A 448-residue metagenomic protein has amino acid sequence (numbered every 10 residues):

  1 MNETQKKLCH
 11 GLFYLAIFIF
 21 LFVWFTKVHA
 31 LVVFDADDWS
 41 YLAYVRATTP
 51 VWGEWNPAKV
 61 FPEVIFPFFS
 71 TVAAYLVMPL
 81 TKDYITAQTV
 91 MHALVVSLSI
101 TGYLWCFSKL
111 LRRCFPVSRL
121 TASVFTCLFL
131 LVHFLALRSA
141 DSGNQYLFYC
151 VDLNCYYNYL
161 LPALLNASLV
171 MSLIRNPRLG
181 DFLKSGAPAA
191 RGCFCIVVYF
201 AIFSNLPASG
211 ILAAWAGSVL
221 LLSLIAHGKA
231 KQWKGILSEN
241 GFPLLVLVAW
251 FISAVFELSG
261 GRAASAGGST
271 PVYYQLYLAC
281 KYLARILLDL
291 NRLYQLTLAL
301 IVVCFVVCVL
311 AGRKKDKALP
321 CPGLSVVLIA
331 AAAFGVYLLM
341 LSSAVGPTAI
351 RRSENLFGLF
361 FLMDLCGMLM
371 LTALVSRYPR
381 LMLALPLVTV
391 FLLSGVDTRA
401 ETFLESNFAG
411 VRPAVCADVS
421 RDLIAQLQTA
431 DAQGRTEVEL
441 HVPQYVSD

Functional and structural regions predicted by a protein language model:
E3-V64, M78-T126, W233-K234, P379-D448: Intrinsically disordered, polar/acidic, low-complexity terminal segments
K7-W24, F125-L131, R191-V198, G241-W250: Alpha-helical transmembrane segments
W24-V90, L94, F203-E354: Transmembrane catalytic cores of multi-pass membrane glycosyltransferases and polysaccharide-assembly enzymes
S99-L111, L165-R178, A213-L222, A226 (+2 more regions): Transmembrane alpha-helical segments
T121-R175, V336-M370: Membrane-interface micro-motifs in multi-pass membrane enzymes
Y156-N158, L164, V197-A214: Transmembrane helix irregularities
R175-F200: Short hydrophobic alpha-helices at membrane interfaces in multi-pass membrane enzymes
P188-R191, P243-L247, L319-V327, A373-R399: Signature aromatic-anchored transmembrane alpha helix within multi-pass, membrane-resident enzymes that catalyze glycan
